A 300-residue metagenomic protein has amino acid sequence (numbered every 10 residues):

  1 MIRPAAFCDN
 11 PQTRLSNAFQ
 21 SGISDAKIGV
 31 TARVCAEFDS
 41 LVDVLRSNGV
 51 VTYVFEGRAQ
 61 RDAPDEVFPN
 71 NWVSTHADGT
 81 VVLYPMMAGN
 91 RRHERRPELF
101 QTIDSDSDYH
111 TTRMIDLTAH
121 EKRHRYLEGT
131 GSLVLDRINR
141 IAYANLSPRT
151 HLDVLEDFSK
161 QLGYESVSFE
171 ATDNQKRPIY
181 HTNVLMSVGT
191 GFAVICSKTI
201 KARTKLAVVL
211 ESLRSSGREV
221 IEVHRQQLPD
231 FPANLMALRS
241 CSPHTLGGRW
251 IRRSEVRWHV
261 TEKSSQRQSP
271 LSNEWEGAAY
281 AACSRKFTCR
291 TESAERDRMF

Functional and structural regions predicted by a protein language model:
M1-F300: The feature marks the mature, well-folded catalytic cores of soluble enzymes
